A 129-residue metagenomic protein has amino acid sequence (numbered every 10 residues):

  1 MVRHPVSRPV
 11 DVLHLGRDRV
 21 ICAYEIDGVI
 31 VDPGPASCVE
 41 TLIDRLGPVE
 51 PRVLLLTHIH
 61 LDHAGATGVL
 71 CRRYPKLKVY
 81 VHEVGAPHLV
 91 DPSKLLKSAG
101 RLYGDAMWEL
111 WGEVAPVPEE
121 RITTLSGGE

Functional and structural regions predicted by a protein language model:
M1-V49: Conserved beta-strand hairpin/beta-sheet module of binuclear metal-dependent hydrolase folds, prominently
D11, Y80, I122-L125: General small-molecule cofactor/ligand-binding pocket signal
H14-G16, E83, S126: Residues at the C-termini of beta-strands that transition into short coil/loop
P33-P35, I59, V84-G85, G128-E129: Active-site metal-binding loops of divalent metal-dependent hydrolases
S37, L61-D62, P87, K94: Short alpha-helical
E40-V81: Active-site metal-binding motif and surrounding structural segment of the metallo-beta-lactamase
Y80-P87, P92: A short, structured active-site edge motif that brings together acidic residues
L89-E129: Metallo-beta-lactamase
